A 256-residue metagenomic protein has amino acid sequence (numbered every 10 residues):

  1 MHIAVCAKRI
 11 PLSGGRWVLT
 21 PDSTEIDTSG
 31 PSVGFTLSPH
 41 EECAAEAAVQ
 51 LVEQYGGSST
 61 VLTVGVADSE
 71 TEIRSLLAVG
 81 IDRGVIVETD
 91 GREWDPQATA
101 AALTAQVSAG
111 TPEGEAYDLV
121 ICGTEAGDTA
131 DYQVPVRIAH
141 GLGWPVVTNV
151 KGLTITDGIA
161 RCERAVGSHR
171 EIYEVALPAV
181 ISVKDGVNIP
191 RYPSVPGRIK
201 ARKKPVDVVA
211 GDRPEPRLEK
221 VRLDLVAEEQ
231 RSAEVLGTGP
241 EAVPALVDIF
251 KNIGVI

Functional and structural regions predicted by a protein language model:
M1-I256: N-terminal glycine-rich FAD/FM-binding segment characteristic of electron-transfer flavoproteins
